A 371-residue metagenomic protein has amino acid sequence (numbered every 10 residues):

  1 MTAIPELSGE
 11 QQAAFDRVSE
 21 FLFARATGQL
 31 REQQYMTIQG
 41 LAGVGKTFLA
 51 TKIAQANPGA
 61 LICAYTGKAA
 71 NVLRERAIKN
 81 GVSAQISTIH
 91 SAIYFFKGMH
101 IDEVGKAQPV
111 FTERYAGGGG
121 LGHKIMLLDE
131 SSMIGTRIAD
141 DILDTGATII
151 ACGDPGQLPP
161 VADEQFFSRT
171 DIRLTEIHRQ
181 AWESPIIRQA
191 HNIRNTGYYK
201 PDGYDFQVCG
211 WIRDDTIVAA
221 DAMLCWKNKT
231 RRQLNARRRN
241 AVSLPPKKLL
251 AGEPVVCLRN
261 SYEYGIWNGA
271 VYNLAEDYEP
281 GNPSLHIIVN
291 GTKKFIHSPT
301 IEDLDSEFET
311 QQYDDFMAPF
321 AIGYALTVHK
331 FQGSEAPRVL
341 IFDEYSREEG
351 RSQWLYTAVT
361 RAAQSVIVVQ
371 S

Functional and structural regions predicted by a protein language model:
M1-P5, Q39: Conserved adenine-nucleotide phosphate-binding loops and their immediately adjacent elements
I4-A26: N-terminal pre-P-loop "Q-motif" helix
A14, F111, G135-I138, Y324 (+1 more regions): Amphipathic coiled-coil/heptad-repeat helices and related helical stalk/stem segments that mediate oligomerization
D16, T37-V44, F48, K52 (+7 more regions): Conserved helicase motor core of SF1/SF2 NTP-dependent helicases
Q29-M36: Pre-Walker A (Motif I) flank of P-loop NTPase domains
L30, I101-K124, L143-T145, F331 (+1 more regions): Short basic/glycine-enriched coil/helix segment immediately N-terminal to the Walker B
V44-L49, G59, A64, K79-I89 (+3 more regions): Core RecA-like ATPase module of SF1/SF2 helicases and allied nucleic-acid translocases
T196-L234: Helicase P-loop NTPase motor core
